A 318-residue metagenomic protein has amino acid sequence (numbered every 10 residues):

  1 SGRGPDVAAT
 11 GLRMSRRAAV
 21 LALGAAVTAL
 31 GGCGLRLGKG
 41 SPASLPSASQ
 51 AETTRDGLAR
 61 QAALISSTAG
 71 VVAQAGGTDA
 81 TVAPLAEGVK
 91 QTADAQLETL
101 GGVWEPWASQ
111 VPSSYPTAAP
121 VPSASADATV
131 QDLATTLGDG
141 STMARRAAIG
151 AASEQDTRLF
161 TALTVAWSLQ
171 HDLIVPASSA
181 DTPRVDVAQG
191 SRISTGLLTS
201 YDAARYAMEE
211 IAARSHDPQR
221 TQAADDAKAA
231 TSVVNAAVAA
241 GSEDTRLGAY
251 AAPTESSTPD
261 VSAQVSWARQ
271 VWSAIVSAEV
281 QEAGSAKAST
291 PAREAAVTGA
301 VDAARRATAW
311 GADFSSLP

Functional and structural regions predicted by a protein language model:
S1-A9: N-terminal secretory signal peptides that target proteins for export/translocation
A8-T10, G24-A25, A29, G34-P318: All-alpha RGS (Regulator of G-protein Signaling) helical domain and cognate RGS-like helical scaffolds
G11-V20: Twin-arginine (Tat) signal peptide motif
